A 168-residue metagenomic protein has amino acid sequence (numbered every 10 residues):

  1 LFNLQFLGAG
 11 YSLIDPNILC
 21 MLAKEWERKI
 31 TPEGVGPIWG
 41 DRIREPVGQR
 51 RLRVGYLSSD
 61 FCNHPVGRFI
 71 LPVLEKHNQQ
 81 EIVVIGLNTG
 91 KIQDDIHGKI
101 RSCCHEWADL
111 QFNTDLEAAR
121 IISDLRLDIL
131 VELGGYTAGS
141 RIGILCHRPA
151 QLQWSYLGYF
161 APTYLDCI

Functional and structural regions predicted by a protein language model:
L1-I168: Alpha-helical solenoid repeat scaffolds of the TPR/TPR-like class and their adjacent stem/linker regions that mediate
